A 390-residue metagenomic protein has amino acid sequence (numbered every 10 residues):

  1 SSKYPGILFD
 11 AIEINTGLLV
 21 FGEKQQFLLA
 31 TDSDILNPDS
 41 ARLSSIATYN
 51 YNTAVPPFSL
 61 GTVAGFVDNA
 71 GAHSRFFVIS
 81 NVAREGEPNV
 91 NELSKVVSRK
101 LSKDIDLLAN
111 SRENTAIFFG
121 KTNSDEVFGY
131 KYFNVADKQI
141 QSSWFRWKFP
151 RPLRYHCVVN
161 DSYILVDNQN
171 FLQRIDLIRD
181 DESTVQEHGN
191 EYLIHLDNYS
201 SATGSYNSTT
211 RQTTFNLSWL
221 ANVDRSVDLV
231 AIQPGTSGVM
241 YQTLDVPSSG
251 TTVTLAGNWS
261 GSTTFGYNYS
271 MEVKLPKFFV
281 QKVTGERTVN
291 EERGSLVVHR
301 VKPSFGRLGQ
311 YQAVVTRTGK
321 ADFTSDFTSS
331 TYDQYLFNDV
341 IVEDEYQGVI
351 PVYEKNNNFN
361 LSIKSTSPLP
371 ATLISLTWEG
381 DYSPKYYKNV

Functional and structural regions predicted by a protein language model:
K3-F9, E13-T16, L28, S33-V63 (+1 more regions): Beta-sheet repeat architectures centered on beta-propellers
F21: RNase H-like, metal-dependent nuclease domains and their acidic two-metal-ion catalytic environment used
